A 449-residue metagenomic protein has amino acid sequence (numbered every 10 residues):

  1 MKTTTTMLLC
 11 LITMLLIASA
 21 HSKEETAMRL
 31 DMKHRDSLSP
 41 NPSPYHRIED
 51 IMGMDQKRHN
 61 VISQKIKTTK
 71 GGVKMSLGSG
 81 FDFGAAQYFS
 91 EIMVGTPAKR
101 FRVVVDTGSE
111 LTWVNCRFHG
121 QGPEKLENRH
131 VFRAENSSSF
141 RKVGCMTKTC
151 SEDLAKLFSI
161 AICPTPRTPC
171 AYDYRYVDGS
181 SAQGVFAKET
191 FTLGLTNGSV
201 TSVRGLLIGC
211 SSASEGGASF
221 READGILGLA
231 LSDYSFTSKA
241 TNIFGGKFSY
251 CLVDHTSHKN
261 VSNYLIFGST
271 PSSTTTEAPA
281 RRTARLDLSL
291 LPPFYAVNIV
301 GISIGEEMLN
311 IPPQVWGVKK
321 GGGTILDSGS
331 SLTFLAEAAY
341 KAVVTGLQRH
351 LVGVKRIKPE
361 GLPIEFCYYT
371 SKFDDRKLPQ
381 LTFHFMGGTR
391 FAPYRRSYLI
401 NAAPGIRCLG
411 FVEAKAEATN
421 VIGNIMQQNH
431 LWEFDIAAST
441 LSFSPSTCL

Functional and structural regions predicted by a protein language model:
K2-P42, G84, G95-P97, V105-E110 (+9 more regions): Aspartic protease catalytic domain
K2-V103, L111-V185, G205, K239 (+5 more regions): Disordered propeptide/prodomain
R100, E222, G321: Conserved catalytic motifs of the protein kinase core domain
W113-N115, G225-F236, L335, V421-N424: Short beta-strand-centered segments at strand-helix junctions
F118-G122, A223, Y340-V343: Short secondary-structure boundary/capping segments
A182, A223-I226, I325-D327, V421: Short glycine/serine/threonine-biased micro-segments
V185-T196, V200-E306: Eukaryotic endomembrane system proteins
